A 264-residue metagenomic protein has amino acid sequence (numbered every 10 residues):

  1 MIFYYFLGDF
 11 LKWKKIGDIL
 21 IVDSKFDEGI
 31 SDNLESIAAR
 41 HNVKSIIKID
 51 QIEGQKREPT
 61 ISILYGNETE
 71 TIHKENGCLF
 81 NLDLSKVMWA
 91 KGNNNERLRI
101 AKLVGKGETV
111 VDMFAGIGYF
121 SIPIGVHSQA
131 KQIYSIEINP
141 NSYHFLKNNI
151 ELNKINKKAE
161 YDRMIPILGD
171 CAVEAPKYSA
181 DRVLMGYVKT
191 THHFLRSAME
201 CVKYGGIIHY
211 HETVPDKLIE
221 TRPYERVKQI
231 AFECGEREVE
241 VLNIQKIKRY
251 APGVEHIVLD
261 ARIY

Functional and structural regions predicted by a protein language model:
M1-Y264: SAM-dependent transferase fold signal centered on methyltransferase-like domains, encompassing both Class I
